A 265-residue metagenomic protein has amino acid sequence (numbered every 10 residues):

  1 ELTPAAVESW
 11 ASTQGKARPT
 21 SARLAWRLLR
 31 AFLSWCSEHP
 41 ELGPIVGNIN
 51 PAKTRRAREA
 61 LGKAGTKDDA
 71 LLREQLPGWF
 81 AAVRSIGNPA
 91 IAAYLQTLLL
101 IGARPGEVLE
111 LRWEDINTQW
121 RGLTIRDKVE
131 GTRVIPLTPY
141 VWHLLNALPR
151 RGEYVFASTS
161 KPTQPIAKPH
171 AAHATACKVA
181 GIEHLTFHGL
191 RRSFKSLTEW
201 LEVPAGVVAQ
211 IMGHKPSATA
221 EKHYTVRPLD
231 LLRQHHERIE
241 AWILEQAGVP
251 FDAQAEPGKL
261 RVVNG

Functional and structural regions predicted by a protein language model:
L2-A5, A90-L98, E183-L201: Short basic/aromatic active-site micro-motif
L2-E8, R18-C36, L137, H173: Non-catalytic DNA-binding core/recognition domains of DNA-processing enzymes
Q14, F32-C36, L148, T198: Hydrophobic recognition helices of helix-based DNA-binding modules
K16-R30, E38-P105, L109-E110, Q119 (+3 more regions): Basic, Lys/Arg- and aromatic-enriched nucleic-acid-binding interface segment
A70-P77, P136-E183, N264-G265: Active-site/catalytic core of tyrosine-dependent DNA strand-transfer enzymes
P77, A92, G102, G106-E110 (+10 more regions): Feature representing long, continuous alpha-helical segments
E114-G122, H184, V203-H223, E245-V249 (+1 more regions): Short, polar N-cap/turn motifs at the start of nucleic acid-interacting alpha helices
A147-R150, S158-Q164, S217-K222, V226-G265: C-terminal secondary-structure termini that scaffold catalytic or DNA-interacting sites
